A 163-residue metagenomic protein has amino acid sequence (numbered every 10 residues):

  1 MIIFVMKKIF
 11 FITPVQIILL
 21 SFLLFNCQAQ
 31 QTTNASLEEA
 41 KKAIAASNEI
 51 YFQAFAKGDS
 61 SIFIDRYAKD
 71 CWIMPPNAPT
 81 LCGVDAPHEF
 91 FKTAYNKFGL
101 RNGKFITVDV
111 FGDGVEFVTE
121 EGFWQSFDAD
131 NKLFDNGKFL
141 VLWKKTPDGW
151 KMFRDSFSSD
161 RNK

Functional and structural regions predicted by a protein language model:
M1-A35: Bacterial Sec-dependent N-terminal signal peptides
T13, C27-D65, K69: Short, low-complexity N-terminal intrinsically disordered segments enriched in polar/charged residues
Y51, D59, F63-I64, C71 (+4 more regions): Hydrophobic pocket/interface hotspot
R66, C71-C82, T93-F98: A short gly/proline-enriched turn/hairpin at secondary-structure junctions
Y67, N77, G122-W124, S156: A mature extracytoplasmic/lumenal domain signature
E89-A129: Surface-exposed, charged secondary-structure patches
N131-L133: Solvent-exposed, non-transmembrane alpha-helical starts
N136-R161: Short beta-strand edge/turn micro-motifs at domain boundaries
